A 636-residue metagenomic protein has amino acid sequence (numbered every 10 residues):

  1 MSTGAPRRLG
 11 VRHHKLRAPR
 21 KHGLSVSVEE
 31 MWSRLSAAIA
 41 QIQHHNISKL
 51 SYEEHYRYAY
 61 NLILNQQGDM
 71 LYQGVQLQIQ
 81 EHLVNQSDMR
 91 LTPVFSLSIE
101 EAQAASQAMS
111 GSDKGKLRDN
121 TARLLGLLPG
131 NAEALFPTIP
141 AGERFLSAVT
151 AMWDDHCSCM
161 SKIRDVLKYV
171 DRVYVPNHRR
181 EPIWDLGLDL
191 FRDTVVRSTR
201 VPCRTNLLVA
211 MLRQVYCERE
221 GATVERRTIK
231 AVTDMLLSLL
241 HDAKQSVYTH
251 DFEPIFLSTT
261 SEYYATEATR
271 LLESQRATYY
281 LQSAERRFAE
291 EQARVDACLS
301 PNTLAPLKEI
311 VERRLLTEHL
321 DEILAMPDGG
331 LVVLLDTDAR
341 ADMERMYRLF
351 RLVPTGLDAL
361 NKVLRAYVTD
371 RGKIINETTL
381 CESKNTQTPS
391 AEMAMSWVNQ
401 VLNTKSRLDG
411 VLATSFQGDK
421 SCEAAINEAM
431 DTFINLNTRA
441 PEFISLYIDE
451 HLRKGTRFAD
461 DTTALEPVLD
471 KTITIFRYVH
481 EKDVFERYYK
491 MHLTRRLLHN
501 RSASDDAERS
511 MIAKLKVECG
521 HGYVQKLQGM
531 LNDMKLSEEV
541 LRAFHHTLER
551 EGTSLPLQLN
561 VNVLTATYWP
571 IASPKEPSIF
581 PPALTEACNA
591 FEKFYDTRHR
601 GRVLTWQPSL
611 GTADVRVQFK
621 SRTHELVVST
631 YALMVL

Functional and structural regions predicted by a protein language model:
M1-L636: Eukaryotic scaffold/interaction segments
